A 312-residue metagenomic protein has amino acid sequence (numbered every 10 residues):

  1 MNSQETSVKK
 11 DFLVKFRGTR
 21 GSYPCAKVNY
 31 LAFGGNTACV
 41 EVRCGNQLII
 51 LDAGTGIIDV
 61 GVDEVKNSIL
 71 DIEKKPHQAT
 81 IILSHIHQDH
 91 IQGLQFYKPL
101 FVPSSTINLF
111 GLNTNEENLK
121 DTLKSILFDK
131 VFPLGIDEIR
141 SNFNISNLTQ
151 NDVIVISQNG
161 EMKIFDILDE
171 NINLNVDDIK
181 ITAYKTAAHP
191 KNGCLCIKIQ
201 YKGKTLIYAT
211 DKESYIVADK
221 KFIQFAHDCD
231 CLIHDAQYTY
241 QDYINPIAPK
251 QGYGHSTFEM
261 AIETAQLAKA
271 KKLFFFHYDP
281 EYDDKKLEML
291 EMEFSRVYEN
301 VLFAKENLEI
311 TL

Functional and structural regions predicted by a protein language model:
M1-L206, D284-L312: Binuclear metal-dependent hydrolase catalytic cores
G203-T205, E213-N300, A304-E306: Cap/insert and terminal regions of metallo-dependent hydrolase folds
